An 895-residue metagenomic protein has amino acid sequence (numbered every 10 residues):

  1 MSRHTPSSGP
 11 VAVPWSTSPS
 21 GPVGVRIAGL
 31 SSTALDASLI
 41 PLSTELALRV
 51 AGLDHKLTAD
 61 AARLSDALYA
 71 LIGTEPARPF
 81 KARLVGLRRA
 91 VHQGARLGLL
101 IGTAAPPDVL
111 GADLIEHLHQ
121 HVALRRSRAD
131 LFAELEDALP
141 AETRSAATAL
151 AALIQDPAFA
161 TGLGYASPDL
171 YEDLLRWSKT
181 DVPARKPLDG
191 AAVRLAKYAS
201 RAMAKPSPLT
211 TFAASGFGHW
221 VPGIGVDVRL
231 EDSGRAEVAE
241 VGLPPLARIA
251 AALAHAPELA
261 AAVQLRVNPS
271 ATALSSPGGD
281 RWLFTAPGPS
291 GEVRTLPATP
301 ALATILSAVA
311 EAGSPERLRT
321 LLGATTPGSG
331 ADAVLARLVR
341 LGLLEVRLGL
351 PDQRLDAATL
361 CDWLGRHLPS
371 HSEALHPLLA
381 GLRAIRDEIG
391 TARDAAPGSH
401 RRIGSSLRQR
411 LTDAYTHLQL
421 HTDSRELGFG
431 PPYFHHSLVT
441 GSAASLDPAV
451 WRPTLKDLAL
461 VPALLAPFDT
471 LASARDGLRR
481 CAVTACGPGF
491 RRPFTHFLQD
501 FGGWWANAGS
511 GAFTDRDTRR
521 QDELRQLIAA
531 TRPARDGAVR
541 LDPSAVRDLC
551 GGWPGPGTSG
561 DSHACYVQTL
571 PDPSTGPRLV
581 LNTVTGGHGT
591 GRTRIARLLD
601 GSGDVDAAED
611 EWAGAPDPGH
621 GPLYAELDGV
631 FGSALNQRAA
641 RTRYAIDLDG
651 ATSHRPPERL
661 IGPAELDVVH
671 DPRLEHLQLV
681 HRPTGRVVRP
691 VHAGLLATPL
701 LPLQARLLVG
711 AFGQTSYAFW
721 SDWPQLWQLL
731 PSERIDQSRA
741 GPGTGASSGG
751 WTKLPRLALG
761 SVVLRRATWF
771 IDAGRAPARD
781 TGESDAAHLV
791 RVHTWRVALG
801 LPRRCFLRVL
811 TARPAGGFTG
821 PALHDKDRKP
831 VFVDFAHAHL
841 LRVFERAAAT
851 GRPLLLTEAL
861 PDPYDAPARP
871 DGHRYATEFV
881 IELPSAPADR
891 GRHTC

Functional and structural regions predicted by a protein language model:
M1-V241, G330-A634, S784, R808-C895: Type-3 copper protein
Y165, D169, L174-P257, P690-L759 (+3 more regions): Short, Φ-rich (hydrophobic/aromatic) sequence segments
E240-V293: Long, low-complexity, charged/polar intrinsically disordered regions in eukaryotic proteins
L265, G278-P287, L579-L581, H676-H681 (+1 more regions): Generic recognition of long tandem-repeat/solenoid scaffolds
T285-P300, F494-T495, V687-L695: Short amphipathic beta-strand/extended segments with alternating polar/hydrophobic composition
R294-T325: Short amphipathic alpha-helical interface segments
G313-S329, L335-L341, L757, V762-R766 (+2 more regions): Extended amphipathic alpha-helical segments enriched in small hydrophobics
P577-R842, R846, E858, T877-E882: C-terminal structured domains
